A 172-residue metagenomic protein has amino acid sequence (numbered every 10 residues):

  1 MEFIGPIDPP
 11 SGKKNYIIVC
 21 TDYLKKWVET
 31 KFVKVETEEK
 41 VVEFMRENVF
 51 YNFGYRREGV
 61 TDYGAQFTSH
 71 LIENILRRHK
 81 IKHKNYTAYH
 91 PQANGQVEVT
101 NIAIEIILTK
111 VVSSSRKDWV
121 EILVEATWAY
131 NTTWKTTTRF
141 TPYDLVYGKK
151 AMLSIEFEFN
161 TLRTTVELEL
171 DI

Functional and structural regions predicted by a protein language model:
M1-I172: Integrase module of LTR retroelements
